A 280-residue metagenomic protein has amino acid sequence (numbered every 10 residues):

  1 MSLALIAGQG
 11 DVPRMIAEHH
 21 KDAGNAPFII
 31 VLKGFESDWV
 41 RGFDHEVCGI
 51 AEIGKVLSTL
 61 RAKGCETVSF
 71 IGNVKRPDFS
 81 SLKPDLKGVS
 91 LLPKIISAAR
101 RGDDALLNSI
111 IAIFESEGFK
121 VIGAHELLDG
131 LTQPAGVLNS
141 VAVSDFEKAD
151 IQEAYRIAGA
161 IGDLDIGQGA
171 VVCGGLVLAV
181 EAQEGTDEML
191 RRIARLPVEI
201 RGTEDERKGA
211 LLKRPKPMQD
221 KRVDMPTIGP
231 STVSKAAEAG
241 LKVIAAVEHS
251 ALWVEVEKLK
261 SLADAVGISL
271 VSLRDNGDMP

Functional and structural regions predicted by a protein language model:
M1-L32: N-terminal basic/disordered segments at the start of proteins
M1-S2, A23-A26, K63-E66, S116-F119 (+5 more regions): Short coil/turn connectors at secondary-structure junctions
L5-A7, F28-I30, V68-I71, V121-E126 (+5 more regions): General beta-strand structural signal in soluble alpha/beta enzymes
Q9, N73-R76, L176, K216-P217: Short glycine-rich anion-binding loops that position phosphate/pyrophosphate groups of nucleotides and phosphorylated
H20, D104, A124-V233: Conserved mixed alpha/beta catalytic, RNA-binding, or beta-rich assembly cores of soluble enzyme, regulatory
A26, L32, C48-L82, N108 (+2 more regions): Conserved alpha/beta cores of soluble small-molecule-handling proteins
K33-C65, K83-L91, I95, E188-P280: Feature captures the catalytic cores and cofactor-binding loops of soluble hydro-lyases/lyases that act on carboxylate
D85-D145: Hydrophobic alpha-helical segments and helix pairs
